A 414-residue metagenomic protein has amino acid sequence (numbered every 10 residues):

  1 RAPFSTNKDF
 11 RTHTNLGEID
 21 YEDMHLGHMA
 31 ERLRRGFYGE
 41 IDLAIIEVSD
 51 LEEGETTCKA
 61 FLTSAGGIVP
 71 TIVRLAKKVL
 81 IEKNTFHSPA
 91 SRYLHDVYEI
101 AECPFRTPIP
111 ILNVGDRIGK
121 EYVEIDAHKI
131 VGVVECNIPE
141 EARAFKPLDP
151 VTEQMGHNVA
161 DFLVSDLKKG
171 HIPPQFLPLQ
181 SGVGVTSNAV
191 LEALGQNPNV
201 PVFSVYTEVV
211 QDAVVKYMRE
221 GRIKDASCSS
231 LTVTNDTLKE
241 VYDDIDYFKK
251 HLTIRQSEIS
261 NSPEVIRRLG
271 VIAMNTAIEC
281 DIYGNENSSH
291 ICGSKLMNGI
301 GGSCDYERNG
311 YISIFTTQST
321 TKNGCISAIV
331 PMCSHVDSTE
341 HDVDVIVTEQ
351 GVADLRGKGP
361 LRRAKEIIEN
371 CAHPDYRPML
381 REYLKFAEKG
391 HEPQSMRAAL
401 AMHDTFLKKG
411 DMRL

Functional and structural regions predicted by a protein language model:
R1-L414: Conserved alpha/beta enzyme-core scaffold
